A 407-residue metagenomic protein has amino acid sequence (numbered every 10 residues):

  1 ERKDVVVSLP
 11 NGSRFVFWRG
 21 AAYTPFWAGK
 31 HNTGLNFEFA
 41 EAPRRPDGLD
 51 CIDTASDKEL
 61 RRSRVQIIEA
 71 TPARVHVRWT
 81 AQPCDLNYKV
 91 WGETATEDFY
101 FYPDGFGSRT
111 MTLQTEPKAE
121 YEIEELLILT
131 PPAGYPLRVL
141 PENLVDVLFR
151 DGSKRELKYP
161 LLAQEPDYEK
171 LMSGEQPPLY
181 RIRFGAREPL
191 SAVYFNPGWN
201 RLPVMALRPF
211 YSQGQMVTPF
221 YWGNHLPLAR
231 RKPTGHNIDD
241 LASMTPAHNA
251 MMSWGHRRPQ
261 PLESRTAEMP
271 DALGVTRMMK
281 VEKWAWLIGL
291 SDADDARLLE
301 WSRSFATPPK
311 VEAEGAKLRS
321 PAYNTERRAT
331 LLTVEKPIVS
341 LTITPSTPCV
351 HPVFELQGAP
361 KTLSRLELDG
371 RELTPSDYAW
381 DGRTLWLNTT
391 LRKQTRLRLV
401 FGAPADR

Functional and structural regions predicted by a protein language model:
E1-G20, E93-F101, S191-V193, F354: Broad, structure-driven detector of short, well-ordered beta-strand segments within folded domains
E1-S63, C84, N224-L226: Acidic-aromatic substrate-binding/catalytic surfaces of carbohydrate-active enzymes
R44-T115, I123, P136: Extended, loop-rich substrate-binding clefts of extracytoplasmic carbohydrate-active enzymes
V75-V77, E97, G107-T110, E125 (+4 more regions): Hydrophobic residues positioned within well-ordered beta-strands of beta-sheet architectures
E124-L129, Y180-F184, F195-P197, T344-T362: Surface-exposed beta-strand/loop patches in extracellular or lumenal glycoproteins
P131-F210, G214: Polysaccharide-binding surfaces and accessory modules of carbohydrate-active proteins
Q176-G315, R383-L391: Beta-strand-rich recognition/accessory modules
A293-R407: C-terminal beta-sandwich/jelly-roll accessory domains of carbohydrate-active enzymes
